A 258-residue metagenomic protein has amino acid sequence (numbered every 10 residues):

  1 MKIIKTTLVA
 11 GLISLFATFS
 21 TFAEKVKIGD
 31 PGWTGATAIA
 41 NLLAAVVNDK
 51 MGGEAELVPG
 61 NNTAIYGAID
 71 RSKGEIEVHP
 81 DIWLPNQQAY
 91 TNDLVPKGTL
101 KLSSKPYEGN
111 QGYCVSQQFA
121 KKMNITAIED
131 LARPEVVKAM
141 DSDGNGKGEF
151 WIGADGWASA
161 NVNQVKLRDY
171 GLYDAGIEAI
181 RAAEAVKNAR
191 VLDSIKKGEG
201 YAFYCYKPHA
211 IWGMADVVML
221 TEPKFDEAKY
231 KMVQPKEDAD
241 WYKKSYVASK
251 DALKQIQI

Functional and structural regions predicted by a protein language model:
T18-A23: Sec/Tat signal peptide C-region and signal peptidase I cleavage site
E24-K27, N48-G60, G144-E149, R168-V186 (+1 more regions): A local structural motif
K25-N41, N62-T63: Extracytoplasmic "Venus flytrap"
G35-G53, V165-L167: Short, polar/charged alpha-helical segment
N62-Q117: N-terminal segment of the mature folded domain
A68, I76-P80, W151-K231: Ligand-binding pocket segment of bilobal, Venus flytrap-like solute-binding proteins
T99-W151: A conserved helix-loop-strand patch within extracytoplasmic ligand-binding domains of the periplasmic binding
G213-I258: C-terminal lobe and pocket-closing loops of periplasmic/extracytoplasmic Venus-flytrap solute-binding proteins
